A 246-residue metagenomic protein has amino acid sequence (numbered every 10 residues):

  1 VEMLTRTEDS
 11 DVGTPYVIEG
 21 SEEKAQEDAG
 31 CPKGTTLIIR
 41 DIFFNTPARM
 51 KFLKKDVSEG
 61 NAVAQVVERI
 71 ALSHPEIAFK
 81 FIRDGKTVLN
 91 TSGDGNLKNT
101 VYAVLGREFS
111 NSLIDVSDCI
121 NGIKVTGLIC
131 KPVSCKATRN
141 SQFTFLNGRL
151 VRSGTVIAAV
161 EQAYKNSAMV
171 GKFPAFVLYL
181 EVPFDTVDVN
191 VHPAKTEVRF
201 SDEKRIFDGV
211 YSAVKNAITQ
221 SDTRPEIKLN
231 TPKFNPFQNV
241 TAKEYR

Functional and structural regions predicted by a protein language model:
V1-R246: N-terminal phosphate-binding caps/lids of nucleotide- and nucleic-acid-binding domains
